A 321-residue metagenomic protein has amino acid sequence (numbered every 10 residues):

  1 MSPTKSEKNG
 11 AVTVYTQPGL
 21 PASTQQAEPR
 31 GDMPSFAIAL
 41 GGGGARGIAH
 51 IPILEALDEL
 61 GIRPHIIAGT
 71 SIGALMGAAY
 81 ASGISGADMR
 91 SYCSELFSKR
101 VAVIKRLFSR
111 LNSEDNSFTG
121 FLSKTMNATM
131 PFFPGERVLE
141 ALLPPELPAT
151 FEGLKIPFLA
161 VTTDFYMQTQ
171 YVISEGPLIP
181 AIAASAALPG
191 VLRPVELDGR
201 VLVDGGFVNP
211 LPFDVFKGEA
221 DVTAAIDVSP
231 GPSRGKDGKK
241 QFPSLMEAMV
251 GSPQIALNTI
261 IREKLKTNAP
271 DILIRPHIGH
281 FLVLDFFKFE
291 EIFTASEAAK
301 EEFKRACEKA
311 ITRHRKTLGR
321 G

Functional and structural regions predicted by a protein language model:
M1-T70, A78-G321: Patatin-like phospholipase
